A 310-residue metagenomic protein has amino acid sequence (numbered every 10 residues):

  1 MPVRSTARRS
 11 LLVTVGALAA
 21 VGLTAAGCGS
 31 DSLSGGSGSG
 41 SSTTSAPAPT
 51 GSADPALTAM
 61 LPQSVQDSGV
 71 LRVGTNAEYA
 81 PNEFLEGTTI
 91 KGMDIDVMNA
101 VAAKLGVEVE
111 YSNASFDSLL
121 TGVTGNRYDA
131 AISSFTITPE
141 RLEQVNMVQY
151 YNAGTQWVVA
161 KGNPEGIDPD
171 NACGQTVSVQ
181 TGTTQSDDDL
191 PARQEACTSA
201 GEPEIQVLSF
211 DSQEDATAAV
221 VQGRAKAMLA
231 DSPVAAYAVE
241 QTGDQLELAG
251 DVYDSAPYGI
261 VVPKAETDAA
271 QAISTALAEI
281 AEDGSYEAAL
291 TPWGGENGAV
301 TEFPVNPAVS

Functional and structural regions predicted by a protein language model:
A25-T44: Bacterial lipoprotein signal-peptidase II cleavage site
G29, A46-G51, M98, A103 (+4 more regions): Extended ligand-binding regions for polar small-molecule ligands
S30, S34-G36, P49-L61, T184-V207 (+2 more regions): Ligand-binding clefts/hinges and TM-proximal coupling segments of bilobed small-molecule sensing domains
G40, T44-S133, A272: Extracytoplasmic small-molecule ligand-binding "clamshell" domains of the periplasmic binding protein/Venus flytrap
A80, I90-A103, F135, Q156-S212 (+2 more regions): Bilobed "Venus flytrap"/periplasmic-binding protein-like clamshell domains and structurally analogous long
E108-N171: Acidic, polar ligand-binding/catalytic clefts
D117, F135-L142, L190-A192, V221-D254: A ligand-binding cleft/hinge motif common to bilobed small-molecule-binding domains
N152-V159, A236, E240-A278, G295-S310: Periplasmic-binding protein-like
